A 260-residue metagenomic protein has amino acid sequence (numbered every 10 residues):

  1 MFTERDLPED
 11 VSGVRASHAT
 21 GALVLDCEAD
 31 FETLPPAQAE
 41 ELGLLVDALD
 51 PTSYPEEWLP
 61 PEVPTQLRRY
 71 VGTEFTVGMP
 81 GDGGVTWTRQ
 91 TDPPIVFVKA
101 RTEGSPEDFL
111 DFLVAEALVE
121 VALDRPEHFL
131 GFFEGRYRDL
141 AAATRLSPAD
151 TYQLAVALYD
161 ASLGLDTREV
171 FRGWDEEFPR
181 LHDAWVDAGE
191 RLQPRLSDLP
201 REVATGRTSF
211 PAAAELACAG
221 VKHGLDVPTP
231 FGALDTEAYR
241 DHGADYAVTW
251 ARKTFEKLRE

Functional and structural regions predicted by a protein language model:
M1-G78, K257-R259: A metal-dependent hydrolase signature that marks the N-terminal structural subdomain at the beginning of catalytic folds
Y54, L59-V114, L118-H128: Active-site scaffold of zinc-dependent metalloenzymes
D92-V98, L140-S147, P230-A233: Short amphipathic alpha-helical segments and their helix-coil junctions
D108-F109, A122-A157: Post-HEXXH active-site segment of zinc metalloproteases
E127-F133, R172-W185: Short acidic alpha-helical/loop segments enriched in Asp/Glu that coordinate divalent cations
Y152-F171: An active-site-proximal "capping" alpha-helix that borders the catalytic cofactor pocket
F178-E260: Pan-zinc metallopeptidase signature
